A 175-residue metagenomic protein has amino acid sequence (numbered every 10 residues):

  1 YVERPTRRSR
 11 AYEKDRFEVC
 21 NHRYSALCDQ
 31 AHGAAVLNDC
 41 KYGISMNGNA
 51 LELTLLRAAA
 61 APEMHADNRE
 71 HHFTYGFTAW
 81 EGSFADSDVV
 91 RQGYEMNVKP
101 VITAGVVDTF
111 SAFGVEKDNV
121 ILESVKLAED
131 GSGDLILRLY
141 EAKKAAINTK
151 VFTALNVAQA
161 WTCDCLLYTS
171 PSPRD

Functional and structural regions predicted by a protein language model:
Y1-S170, R174: C-terminal (or distal) subdomains of carbohydrate-active enzymes
